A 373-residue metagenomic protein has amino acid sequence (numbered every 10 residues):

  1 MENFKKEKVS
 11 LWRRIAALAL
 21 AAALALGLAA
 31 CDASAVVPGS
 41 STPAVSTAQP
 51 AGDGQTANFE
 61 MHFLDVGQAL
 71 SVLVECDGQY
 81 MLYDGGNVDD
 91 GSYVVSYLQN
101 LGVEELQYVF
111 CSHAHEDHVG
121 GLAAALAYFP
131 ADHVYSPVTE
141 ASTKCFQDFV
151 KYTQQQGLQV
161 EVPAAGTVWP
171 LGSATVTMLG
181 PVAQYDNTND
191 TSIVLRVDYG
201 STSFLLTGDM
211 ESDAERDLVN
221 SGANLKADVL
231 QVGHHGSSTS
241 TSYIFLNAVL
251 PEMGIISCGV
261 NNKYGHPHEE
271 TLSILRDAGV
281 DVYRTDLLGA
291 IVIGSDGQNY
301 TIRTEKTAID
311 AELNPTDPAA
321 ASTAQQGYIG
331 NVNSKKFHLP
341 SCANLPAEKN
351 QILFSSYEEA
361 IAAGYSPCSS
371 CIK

Functional and structural regions predicted by a protein language model:
E2-K6, L28-A324, N344, N350 (+1 more regions): Non-globular, low-confidence helical/coil segments that flank catalytic cores
L11-S34: Sec-dependent N-terminal signal peptides of Gram-positive bacterial secreted proteins and lipoproteins
L24, K335, I361-G364: Residue-level signal for mature regions of secreted extracellular proteins and peptides
F129, F337, F354-S355: A broad, structural micro-motif
I293, Q325, E358-A362: Hydrophilic extracytoplasmic domains
A320-K335: SH3-family beta-barrel domains
N331-A347: Short aromatic-glycine-(Arg/Gly/Cys) micro-motifs in beta-strand/loop hairpins
C342-K373: Compact, charge-rich alpha-helical regulatory domains located at protein termini
